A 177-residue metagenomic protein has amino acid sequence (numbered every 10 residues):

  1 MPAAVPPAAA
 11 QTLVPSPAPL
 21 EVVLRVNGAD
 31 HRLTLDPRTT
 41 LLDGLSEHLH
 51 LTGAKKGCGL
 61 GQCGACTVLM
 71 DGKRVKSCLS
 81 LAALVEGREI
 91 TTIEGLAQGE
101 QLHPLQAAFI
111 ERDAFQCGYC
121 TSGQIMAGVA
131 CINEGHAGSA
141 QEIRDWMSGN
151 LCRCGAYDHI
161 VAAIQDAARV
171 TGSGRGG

Functional and structural regions predicted by a protein language model:
M1-G177: Signature of N-terminal electron-transfer/Fe-S-associated modules in redox systems
